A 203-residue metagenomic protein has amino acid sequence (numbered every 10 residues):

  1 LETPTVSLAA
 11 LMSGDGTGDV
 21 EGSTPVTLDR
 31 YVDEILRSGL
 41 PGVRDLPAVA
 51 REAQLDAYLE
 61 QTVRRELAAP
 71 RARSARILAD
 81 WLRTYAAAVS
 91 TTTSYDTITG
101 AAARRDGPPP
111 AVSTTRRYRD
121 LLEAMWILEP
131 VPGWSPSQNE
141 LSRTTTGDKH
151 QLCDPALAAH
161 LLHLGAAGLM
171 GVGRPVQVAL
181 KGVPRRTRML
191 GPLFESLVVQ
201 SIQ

Functional and structural regions predicted by a protein language model:
L1-T3: A short helix-turn-beta junction within AAA+ P-loop NTPase domains corresponding to the substrate/partner-engaging
T5-E60: Amphipathic alpha-helical "lid/sensor" segments that cap RecA-like P-loop NTPase cores
R44, A48-Q203: Accessory nucleic acid-recognition modules appended to NTPase machines
